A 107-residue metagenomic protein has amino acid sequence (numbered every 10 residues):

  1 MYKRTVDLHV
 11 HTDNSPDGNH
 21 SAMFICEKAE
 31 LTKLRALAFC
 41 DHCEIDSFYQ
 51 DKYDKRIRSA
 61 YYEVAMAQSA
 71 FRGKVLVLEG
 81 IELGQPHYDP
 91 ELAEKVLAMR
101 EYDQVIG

Functional and structural regions predicted by a protein language model:
M1-H87, V96-M99: An N-terminally biased module of ancient metal coordination in phosphate/nucleic-acid-related enzymes
